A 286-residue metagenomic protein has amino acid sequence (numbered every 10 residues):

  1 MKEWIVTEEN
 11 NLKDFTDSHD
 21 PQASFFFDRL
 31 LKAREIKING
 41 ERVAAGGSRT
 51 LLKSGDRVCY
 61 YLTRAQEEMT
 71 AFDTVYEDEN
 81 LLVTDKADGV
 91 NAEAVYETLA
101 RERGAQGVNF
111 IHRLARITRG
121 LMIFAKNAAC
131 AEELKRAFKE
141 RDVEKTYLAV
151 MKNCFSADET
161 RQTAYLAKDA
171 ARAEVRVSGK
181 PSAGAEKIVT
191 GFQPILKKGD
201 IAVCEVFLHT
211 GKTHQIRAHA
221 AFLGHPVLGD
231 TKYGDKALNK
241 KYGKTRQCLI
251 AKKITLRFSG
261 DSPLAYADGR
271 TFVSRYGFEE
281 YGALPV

Functional and structural regions predicted by a protein language model:
M1-L30, S182, Q215-V286: Pseudouridine synthases involved in rRNA/tRNA modification
M1-R172, K197, Y281: RNA pseudouridine synthases
R161, D169-A171, K180-I195: Non-catalytic RNA-recognition surface used by pseudouridine synthases
A164, I188-T190, A202, H214 (+1 more regions): Short beta-strand segments
R172-E174, K187, Y233-L238: Short Pro/Gly-enriched beta-strand edge/turn motifs at strand-loop
G199, C204-F207: Short histidine-centered loop motifs in beta-beta connectors
